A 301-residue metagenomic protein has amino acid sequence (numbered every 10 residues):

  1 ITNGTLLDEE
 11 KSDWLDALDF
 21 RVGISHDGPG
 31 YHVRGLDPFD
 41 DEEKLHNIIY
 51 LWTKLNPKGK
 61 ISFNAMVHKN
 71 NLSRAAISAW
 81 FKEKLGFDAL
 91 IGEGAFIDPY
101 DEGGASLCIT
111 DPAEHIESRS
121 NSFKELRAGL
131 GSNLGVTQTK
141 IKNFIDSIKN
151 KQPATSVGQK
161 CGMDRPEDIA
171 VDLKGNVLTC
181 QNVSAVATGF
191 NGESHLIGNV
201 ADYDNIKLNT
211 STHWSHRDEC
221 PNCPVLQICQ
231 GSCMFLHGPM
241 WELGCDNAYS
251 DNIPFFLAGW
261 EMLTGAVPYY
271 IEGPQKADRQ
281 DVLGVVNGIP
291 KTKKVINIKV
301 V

Functional and structural regions predicted by a protein language model:
I1-G28: Conserved SAM/AdoMet-binding glycine-rich loop
L6, K69-N71, C229: Acidic, metal-coordinating catalytic cores used for nucleic-acid/nucleotide bond scission and strand-transfer chemistry
E10-S12, G35, L72-I77, C180-N182 (+1 more regions): A short acidic (Asp/Glu
L18-R21, G30-D164, I169-K174, A187-G192: Radical SAM enzyme [4Fe-4S]-AdoMet core and its adjacent flexible, acidic and glycine-rich loops/tails across
H26-G28, A95, Q227: Short, small-residue-rich loop/turn micro-motifs
D27, D168, Q181: Conserved acidic functional residues
N176, N182-V301: Flexible mid-to-C-terminal extensions adjoining Fe-S/redox cofactors in radical SAM and related proteins
